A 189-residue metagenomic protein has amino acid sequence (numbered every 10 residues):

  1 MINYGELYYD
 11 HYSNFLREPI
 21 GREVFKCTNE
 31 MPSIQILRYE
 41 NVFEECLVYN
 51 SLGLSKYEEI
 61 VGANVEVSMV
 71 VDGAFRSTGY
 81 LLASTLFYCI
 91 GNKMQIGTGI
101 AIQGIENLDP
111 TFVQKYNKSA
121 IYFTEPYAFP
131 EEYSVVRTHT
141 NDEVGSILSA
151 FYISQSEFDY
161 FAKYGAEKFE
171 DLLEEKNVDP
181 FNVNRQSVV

Functional and structural regions predicted by a protein language model:
M1-A63, V70-V189: Acidic, proline/glycine-rich low-complexity IDRs
